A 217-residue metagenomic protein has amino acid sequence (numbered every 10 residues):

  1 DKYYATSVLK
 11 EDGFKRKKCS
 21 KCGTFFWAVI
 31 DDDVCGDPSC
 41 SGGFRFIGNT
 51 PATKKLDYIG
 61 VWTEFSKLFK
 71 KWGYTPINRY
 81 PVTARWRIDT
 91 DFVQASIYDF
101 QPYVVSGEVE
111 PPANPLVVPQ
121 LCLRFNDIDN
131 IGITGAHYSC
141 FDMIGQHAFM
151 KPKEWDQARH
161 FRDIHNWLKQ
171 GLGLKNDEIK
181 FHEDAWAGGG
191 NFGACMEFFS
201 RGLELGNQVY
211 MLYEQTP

Functional and structural regions predicted by a protein language model:
K2-A5, E64: Long, compositionally biased low-complexity segments enriched in polar/charged residues
T6, E11, S41-F44, D89 (+1 more regions): Intrinsically disordered, low-complexity regions
T6-K15, T24-I30: Short, flexible, mixed-charge glycine/proline-rich loop motifs that serve as phosphate/nucleic-acid-contacting
R16-K17, R124: Basic side chains
G23, S39-R45, K55: N-terminal alpha-helical targeting/anchoring segments
V29-G43: Cysteine-rich micro-motifs
F46-P217: Structured aminoacyl-transfer and RNA-binding surfaces used for tRNA recognition/handling in the translation apparatus
